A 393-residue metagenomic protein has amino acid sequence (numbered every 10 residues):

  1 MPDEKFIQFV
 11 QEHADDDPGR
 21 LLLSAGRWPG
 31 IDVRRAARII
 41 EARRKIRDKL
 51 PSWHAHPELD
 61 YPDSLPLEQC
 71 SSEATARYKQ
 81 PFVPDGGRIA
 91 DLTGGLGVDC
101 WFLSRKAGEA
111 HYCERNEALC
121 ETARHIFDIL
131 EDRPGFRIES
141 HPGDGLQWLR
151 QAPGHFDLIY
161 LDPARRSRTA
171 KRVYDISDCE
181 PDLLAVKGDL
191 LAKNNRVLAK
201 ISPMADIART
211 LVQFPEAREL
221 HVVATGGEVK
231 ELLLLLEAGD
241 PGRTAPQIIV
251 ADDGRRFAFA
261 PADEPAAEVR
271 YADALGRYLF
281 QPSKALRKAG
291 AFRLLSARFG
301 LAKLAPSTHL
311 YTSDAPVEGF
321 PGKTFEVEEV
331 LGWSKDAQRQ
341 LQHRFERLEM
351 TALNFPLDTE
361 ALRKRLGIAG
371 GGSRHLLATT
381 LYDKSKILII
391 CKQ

Functional and structural regions predicted by a protein language model:
M1-Q393: SAM-dependent transferase fold signal centered on methyltransferase-like domains, encompassing both Class I
